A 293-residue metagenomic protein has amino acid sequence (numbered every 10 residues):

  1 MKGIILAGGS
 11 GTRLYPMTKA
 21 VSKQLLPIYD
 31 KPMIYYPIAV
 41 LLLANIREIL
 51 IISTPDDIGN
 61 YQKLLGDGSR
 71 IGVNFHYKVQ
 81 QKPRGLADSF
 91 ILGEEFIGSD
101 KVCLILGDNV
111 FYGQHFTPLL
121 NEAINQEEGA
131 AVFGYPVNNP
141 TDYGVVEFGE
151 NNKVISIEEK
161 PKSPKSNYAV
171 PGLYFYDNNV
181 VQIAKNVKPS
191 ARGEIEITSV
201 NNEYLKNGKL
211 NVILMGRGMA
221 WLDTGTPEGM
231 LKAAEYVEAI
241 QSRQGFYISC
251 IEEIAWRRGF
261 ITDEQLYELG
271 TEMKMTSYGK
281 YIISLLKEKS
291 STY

Functional and structural regions predicted by a protein language model:
K2-I5, R13-P16, L26-P27, K31-L106 (+6 more regions): Conserved N-terminal catalytic core of the sugar/cofactor nucleotidyltransferase
L14, Y61-L65, A184, A233 (+1 more regions): Hydrophobic packing residues within well-ordered alpha-helices of enzyme cores
L25, V146-F148: A structural signal for short hydrophobic beta-strand segments in well-ordered beta-sheet cores
C103, T117, I124, K153-E252 (+1 more regions): Catalytic-core segments of class I nucleotidyltransferases/pyrophosphorylases that form NMP-activated intermediates
L106-G107, F133, Y176-D177: A secondary-structure boundary/capping signal
G113-T141: Conserved donor-nucleotide/metal-binding helix-loop-beta segment in metal-dependent transferases, i.e., the alpha-helix
E252-R258: Charged/polar low-complexity intrinsically disordered segments, enriched in acidic residues
I261, L266-Y293: Short, amphipathic C-terminal "tail helix"
